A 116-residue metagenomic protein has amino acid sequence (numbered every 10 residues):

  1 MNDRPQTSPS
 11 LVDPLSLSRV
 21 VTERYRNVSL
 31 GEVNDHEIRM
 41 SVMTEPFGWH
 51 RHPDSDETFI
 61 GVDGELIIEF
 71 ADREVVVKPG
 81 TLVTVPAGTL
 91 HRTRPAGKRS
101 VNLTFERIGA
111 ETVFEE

Functional and structural regions predicted by a protein language model:
M1-M40: A short, N-terminal "cap"/entry segment at the start of jelly-roll beta-barrel domains of the cupin/DSBH fold
N34, V62-D63, K78-P79: A cytosolic small-molecule/anion-sensing beta-strand core signal
E37-P53: Conserved short histidine dyad/triad with adjacent acidic residue
E45, D54-D56, I60-L66, A71-D72: Glycine- and acidic-residue-biased ligand/ion/polar-headgroup-sensing regions
E45-G48, R73, G88-L90: Short beta-turn/strand-loop junction motif enriched in small, turn-promoting residues
D72-A87: Short acidic-glycine-tyrosine-enriched beta hairpin
A87-F114: Ligand-binding loop in jelly-roll beta-barrel domains
